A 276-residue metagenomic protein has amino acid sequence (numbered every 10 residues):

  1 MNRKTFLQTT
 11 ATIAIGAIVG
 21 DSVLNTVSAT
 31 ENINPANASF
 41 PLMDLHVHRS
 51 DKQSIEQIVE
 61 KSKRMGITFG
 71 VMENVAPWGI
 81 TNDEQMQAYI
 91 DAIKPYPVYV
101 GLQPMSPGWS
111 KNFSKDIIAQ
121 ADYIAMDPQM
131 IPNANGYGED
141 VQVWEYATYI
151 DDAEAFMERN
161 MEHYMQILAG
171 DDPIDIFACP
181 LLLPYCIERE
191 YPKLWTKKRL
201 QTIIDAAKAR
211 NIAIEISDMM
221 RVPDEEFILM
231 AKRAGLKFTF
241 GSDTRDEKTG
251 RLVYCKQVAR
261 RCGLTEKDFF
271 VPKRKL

Functional and structural regions predicted by a protein language model:
T5-N25: N-terminal export signals
F6-L7, T30-G108, I118, I174 (+5 more regions): An N-terminally biased module of ancient metal coordination in phosphate/nucleic-acid-related enzymes
I33-F40, Y191-L276: Charged catalytic cores and adjacent phosphate/nucleic-acid-binding surfaces used for phosphate/nucleic-acid chemistry
H46, I124, C179, I214 (+1 more regions): Divalent metal-coordination and catalytic microenvironments
K61-S62, D116, I167, A207 (+2 more regions): Generic structural signal for hydrophobic
M65, A119-Q120, A234, C262: Short, structured coil segments at secondary-structure junctions
N82-A209, L264: Extended substrate/RNA-proximal surfaces in nucleic-acid metabolism proteins
